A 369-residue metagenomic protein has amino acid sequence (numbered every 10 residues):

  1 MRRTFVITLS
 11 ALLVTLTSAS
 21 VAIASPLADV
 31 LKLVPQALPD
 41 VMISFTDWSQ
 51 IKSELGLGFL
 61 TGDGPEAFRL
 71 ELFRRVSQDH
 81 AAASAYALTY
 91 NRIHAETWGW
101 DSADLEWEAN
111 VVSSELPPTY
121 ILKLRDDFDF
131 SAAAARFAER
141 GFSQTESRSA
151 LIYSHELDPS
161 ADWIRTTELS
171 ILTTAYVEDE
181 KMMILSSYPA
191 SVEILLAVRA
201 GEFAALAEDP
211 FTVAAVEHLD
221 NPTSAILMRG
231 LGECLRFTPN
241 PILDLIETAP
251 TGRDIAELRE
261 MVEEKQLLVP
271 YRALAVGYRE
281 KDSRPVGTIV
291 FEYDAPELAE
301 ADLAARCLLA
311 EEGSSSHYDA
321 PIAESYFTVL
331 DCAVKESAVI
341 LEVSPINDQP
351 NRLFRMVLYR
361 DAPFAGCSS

Functional and structural regions predicted by a protein language model:
M1-L9: Bacterial N-terminal signal peptides that target proteins for export
R3, I121-L124: Short coil/turn segments at secondary-structure boundaries
T8-S18: Bacterial N-terminal signal peptides
A22-P117, L124-S369: Soluble, non-membrane globular domain cores that form compact, hydrophobic packing and curved binding surfaces
